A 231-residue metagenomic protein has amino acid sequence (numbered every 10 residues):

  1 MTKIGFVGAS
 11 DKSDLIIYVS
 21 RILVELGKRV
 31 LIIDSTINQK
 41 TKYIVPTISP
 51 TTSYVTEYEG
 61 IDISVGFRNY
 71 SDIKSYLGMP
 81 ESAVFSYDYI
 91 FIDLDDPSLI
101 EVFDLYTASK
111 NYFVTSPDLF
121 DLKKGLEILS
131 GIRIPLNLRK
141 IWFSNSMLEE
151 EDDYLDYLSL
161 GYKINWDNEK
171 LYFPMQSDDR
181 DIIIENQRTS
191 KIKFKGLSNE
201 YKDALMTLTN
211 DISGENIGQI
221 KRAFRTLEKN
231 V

Functional and structural regions predicted by a protein language model:
M1-V30: Walker A (P-loop) phosphate-binding motif
G5-D11, L31-Y89, D95-S98: P-loop/Walker-type NTP enzyme "switch/lid" segment
F6-G8, I33-D34, I90-L94, N111-P117 (+1 more regions): Conserved beta-strand segments of the P-loop GTPase G domain that flank and frequently precede/overlap
N38-Y43, D121, L148-Y157: Short, charged/polar "capping" segments at the starts of alpha-helices and the immediately preceding loops
F85, P97-L119: Inter-motif core of Ras-like GTPase G domains
K124-P135: Conserved C-terminal guanine-recognition region of P-loop GTPase G domains, centered on the G4
W142, E215-V231: P-loop NTP-binding site
S146-T207: Beta-strand-loop-alpha "switch" segments that mediate conformational coupling across diverse proteins
